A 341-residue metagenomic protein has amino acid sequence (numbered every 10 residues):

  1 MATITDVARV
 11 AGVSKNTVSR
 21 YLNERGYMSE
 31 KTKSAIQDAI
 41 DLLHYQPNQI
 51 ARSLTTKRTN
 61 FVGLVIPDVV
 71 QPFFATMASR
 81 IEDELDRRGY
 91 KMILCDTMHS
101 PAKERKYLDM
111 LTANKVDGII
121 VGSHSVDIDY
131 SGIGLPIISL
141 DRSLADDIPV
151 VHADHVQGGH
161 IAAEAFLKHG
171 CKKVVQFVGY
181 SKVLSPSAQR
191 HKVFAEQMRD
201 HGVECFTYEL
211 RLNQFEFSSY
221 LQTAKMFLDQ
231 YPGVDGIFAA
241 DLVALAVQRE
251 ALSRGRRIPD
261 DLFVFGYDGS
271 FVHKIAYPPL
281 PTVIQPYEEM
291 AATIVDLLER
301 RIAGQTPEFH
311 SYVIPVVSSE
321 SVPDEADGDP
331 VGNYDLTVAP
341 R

Functional and structural regions predicted by a protein language model:
M1-T59, N333, T337-R341: N-terminal helix-turn-helix DNA-binding module of bacterial transcription factors
A2, N60-E164, F227-D229, G233: Alpha-helical recognition/docking segments in bacterial nutrient-uptake and carbohydrate-utilization systems
T17-R20, L54-V69, K173-Y180: Short beta-strand segments enriched in small/hydrophobic residues
P67-T76, L94-K103, V151-I161, F177-K225 (+5 more regions): Hinge/beta->alpha junction and helix N-cap segments in small-molecule ligand-binding domains
L108, V116-G122, V175-V178, Y231-L242 (+1 more regions): Periplasmic-binding protein-like
K173, C205-T207, I258-F263: Short acidic capping loops at alpha-helix termini that bridge into adjacent secondary structure
K225-M226, Q230-F238, L242-R341: Flexible loop/turn connectors
